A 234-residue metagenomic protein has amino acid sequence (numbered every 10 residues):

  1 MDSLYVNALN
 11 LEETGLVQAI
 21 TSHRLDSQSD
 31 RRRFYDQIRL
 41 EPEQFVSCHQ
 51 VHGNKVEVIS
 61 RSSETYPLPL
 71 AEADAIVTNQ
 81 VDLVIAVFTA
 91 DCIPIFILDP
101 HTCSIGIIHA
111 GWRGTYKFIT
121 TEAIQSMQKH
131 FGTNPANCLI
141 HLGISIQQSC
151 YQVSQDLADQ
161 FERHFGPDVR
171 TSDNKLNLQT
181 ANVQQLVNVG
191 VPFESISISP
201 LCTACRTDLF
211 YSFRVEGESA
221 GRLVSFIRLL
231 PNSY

Functional and structural regions predicted by a protein language model:
M1-Y234: Active-site microenvironment for binding and transforming phosphate-containing groups
